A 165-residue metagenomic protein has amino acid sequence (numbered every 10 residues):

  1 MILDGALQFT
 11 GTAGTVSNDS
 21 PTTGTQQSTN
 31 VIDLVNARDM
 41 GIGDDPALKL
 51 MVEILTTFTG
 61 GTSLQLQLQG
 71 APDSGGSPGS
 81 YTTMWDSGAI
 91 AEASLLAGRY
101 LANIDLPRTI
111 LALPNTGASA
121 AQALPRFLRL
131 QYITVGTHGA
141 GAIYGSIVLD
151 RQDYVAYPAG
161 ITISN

Functional and structural regions predicted by a protein language model:
M1-N165: Surface-exposed, low-hydrophobicity beta-strand/loop segments enriched in small/polar/acidic residues
